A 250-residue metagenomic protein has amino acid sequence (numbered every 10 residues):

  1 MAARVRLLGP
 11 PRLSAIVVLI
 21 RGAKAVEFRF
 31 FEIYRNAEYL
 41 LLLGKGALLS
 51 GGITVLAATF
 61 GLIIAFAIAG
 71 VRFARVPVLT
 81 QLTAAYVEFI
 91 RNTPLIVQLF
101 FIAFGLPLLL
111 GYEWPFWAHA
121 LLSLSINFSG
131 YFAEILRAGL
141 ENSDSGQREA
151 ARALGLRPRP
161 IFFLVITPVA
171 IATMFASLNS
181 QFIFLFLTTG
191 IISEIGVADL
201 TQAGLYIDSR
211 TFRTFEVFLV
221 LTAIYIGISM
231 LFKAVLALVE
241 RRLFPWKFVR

Functional and structural regions predicted by a protein language model:
M1-A25: N-terminal amphipathic/basic-hydrophobic helices that include classical n-h-c signal peptides and signal-anchor
I16-R250: Transmembrane alpha-helices and adjacent helix-loop boundaries
